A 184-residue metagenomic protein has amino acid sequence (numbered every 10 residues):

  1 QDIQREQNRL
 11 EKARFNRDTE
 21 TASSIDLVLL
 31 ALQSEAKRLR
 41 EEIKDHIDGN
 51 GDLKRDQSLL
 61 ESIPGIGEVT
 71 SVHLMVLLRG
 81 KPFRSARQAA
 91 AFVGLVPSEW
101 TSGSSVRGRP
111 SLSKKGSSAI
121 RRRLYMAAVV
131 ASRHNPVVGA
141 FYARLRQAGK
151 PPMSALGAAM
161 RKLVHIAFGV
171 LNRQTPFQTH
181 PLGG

Functional and structural regions predicted by a protein language model:
Q1-G184: A detector of single, family-specific signature residues that are central to catalytic or substrate-handling motifs
